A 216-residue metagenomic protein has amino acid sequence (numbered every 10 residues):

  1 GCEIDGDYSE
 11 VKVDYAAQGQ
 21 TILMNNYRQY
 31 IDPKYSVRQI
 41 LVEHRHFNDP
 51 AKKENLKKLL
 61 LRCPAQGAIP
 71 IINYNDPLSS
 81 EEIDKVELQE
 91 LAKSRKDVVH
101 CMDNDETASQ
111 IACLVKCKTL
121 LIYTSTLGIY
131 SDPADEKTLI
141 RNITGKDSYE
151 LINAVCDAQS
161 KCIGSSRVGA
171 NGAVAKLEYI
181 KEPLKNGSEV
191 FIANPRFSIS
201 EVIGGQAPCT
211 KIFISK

Functional and structural regions predicted by a protein language model:
G1-K216: C-terminal catalytic "cap/lid" subdomain
